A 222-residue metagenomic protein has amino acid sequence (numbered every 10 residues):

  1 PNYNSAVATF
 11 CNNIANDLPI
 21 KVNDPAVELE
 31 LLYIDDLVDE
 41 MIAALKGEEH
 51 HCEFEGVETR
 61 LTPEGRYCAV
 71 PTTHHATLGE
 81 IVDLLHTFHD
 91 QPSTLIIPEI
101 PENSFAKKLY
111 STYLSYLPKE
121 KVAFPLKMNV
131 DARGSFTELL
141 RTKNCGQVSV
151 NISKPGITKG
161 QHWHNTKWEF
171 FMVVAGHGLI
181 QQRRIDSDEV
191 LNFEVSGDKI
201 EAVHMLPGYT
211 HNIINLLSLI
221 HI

Functional and structural regions predicted by a protein language model:
P1-E30, I34-G47: NAD(P)-dependent short-chain dehydrogenase/reductase
D36-V38, A43-K127: Mid/C-terminal beta-alpha module of Rossmann-like enzyme folds, strongest in SDR-family dehydrogenases/epimerases
E120-Q161: A short glycine-rich, His/Asp/Glu-containing loop-to-beta-strand
F136, G160-H162, I180-Q182, A202-M205 (+1 more regions): Short beta-strand His + acidic residue motifs that chelate non-heme Fe in jelly-roll/DSBH and cupin folds
C145, I157-F170, G197-K199: A short beta-loop-beta micro-motif enriched in histidine and acidic residues
T166-R183: Glycine- and acidic-residue-biased ligand/ion/polar-headgroup-sensing regions
D186-P207: Short acidic-glycine-tyrosine-enriched beta hairpin
I220-I222: Conserved small/polar residues in nucleotide/adenosyl-binding loops
